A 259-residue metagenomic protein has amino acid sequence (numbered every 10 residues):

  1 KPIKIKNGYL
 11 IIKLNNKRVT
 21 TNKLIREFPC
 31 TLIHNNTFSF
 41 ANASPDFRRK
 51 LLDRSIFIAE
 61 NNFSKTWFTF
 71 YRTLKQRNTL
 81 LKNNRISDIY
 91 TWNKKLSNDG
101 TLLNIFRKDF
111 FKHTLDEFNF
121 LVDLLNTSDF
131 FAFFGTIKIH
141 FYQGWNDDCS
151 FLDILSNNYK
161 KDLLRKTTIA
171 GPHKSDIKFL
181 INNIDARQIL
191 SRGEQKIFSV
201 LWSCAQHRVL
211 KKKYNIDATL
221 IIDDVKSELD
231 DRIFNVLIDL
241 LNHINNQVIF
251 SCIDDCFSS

Functional and structural regions predicted by a protein language model:
K1-F47, D53-F63, N119, S156-K160: Nucleotide-state sensing region of NTPase/ATPase domains
K6-N7, T37-F38, G144-N146, D254-F257: Conserved nucleotide-binding/hydrolysis micro-motifs of P-loop NTPases
L32, T219-I221: Structural motif
I33, S39-N126, Y142: An accessory alpha-helical subdomain
S87-T219, E228-R232, V236-Q247, C256-S258: Conserved NTPase motor "head" modules and their coupling/switch loops across ABC/AAA+ ATPases, GTPases, and GHKL ATPases
D223-V225: Walker B catalytic acidic pair
S251: Conserved D-loop beta-strand region of ABC ATPase nucleotide-binding domains
